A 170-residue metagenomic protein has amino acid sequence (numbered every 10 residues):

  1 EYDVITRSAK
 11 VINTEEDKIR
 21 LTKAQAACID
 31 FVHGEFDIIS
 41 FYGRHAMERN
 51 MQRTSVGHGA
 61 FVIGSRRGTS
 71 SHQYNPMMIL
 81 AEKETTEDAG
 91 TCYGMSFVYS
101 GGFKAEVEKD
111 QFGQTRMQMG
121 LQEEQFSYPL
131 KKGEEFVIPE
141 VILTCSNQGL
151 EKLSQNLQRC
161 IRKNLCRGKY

Functional and structural regions predicted by a protein language model:
E1-E108, E124-S127: Polysaccharide-binding surfaces and accessory modules of carbohydrate-active proteins
T6, T115, M119, V137: Active-site-proximal, glycine-rich beta->alpha crossover segments in alpha/beta enzymes that shape flexible
L21-A24, C28, C145-L153: OB-fold single-stranded nucleic acid-binding module
G43, G149-L150, C166: Glycine-centered helix-coil hinge/cap
Q111-K131: Short acidic, Pro/Gly- and aromatic-enriched capping/linker segments at domain boundaries
G120-Q122, L153, Y170: Active-site pocket scaffolds in enzymes
Y128-N147: Short Pro-Gly-centered flexible turn/kink motifs
N156-Y170: An acidic-aromatic substrate-binding cleft motif
